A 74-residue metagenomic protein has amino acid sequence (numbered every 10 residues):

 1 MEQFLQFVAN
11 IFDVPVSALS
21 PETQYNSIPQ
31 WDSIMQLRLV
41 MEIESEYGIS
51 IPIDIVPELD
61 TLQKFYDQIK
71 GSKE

Functional and structural regions predicted by a protein language model:
M1-A18, K70-E74: Thiotemplate assembly-line natural product biosynthesis machinery
I11-Q30, Y47-E58: Phosphopantetheine carrier-protein modules
Q24, E42, T61-K64: Residue-level recognition of oxygen-bearing side chains
L39: Short active-site alpha-helical segment characteristic of glycosyltransferases and processive polysaccharide synthases
S45, D67: DNA-binding alpha-helical recognition surfaces that contact promoter or target DNA
